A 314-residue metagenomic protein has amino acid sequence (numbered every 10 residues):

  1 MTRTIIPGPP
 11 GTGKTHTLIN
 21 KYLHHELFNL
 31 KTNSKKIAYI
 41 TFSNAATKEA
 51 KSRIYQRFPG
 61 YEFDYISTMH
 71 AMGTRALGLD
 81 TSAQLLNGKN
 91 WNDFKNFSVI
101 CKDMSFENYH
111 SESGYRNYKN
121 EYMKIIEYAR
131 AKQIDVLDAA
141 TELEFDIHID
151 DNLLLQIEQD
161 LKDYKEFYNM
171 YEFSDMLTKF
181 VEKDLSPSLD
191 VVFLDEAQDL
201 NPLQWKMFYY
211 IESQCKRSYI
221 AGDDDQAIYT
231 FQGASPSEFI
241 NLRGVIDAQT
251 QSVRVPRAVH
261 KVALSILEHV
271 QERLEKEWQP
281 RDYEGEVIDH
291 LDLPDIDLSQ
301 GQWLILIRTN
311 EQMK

Functional and structural regions predicted by a protein language model:
M1-G8, T17, K36, S105-F193 (+2 more regions): Accessory N-terminal region flanking or inserted into the helicase ATPase core in nucleic-acid motor proteins
M1-Q84, L264-I266: P-loop NTPase Walker
P9-T12, N20, F42-A45, Q198-E284 (+1 more regions): Conserved helicase motor core of SF1/SF2 NTP-dependent helicases
T32-S34, R57-F63, L79-F94, F106-Y109 (+2 more regions): Short, polar/flexible loop-turn hinges at active-site or ligand-entry regions and domain interfaces
F63, D190-V191, S218: The start of beta-strands in P-loop NTPase/AAA+ ATPase cores
G73-Y128: A basic- and aromatic-enriched beta-loop-alpha substructure that forms the phosphate/nucleotide- and DNA/RNA-contacting
E286-G301: Conserved interdomain hinge at the start of the Helicase C-terminal
